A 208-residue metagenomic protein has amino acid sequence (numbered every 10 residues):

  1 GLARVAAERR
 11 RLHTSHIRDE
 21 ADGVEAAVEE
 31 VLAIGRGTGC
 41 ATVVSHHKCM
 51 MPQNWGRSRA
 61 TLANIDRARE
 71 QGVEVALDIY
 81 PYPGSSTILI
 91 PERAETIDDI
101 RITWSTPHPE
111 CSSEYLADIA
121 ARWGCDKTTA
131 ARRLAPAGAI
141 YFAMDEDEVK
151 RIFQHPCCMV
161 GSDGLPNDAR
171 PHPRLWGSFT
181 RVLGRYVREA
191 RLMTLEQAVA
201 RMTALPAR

Functional and structural regions predicted by a protein language model:
G1, R36, A41, H46-L192: Active-site neighborhoods of metal-dependent hydrolases
G1-G37: Hydrophobic, small-residue-rich alpha-helical packing segments that form membrane-like cores
A7, G184, T203-A204: Amphipathic, well-packed alpha-helical segments that form the structural scaffold of globular domains
I17, M193-T194: Inter-helical turn/loop segments and adjacent helix faces that build the functional surface of alpha-helical bundle
A190, L205-A207: C-terminal catalytic subdomain
Q197, R201-L205: Mid-to-C-terminal alpha-helical segments outside catalytic/metal-binding sites
